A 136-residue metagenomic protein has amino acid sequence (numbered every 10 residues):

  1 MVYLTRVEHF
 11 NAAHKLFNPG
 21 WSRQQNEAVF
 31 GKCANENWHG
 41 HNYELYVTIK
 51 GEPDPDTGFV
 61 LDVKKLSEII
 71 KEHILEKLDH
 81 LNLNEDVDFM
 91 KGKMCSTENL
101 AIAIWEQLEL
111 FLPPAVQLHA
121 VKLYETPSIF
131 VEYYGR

Functional and structural regions predicted by a protein language model:
M1-R136: Charge-rich, low-complexity N-terminal segments
